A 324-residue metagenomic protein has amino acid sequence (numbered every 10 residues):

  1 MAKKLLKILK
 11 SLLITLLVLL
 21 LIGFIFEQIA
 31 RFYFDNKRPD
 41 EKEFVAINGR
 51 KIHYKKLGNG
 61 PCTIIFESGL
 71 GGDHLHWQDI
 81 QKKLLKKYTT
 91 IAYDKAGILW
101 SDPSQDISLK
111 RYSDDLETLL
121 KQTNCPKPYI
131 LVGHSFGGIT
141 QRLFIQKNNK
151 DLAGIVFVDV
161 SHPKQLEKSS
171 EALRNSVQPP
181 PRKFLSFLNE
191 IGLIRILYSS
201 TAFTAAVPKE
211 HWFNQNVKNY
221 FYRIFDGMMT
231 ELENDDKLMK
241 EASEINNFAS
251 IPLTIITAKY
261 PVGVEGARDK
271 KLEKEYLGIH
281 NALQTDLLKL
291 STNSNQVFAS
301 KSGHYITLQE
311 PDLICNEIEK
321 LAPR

Functional and structural regions predicted by a protein language model:
A2-C62, K86-Y88, A206, P323-R324: Alpha/beta-hydrolase fold catalytic core
R50-W100: Conserved HGGG/HGGXW glycine-rich cap/lid loop of the alpha/beta-hydrolase fold
L57, A92-I130: Active-site loop/oxyanion-hole signature of alpha/beta-hydrolase fold enzymes
D94, V158-D159, I256: Alpha/beta-hydrolase-fold catalytic nucleophile elbow
P126-S169: Conserved hydrolase catalytic core segment
V158-S186: Flexible "cap/lid" loop of the alpha/beta hydrolase fold
V207-F298: Conserved serine/cysteine hydrolase catalytic core
S291-R324: Catalytic active-site module of serine/aspartate enzymes centered on a nucleophile-bearing elbow/loop
